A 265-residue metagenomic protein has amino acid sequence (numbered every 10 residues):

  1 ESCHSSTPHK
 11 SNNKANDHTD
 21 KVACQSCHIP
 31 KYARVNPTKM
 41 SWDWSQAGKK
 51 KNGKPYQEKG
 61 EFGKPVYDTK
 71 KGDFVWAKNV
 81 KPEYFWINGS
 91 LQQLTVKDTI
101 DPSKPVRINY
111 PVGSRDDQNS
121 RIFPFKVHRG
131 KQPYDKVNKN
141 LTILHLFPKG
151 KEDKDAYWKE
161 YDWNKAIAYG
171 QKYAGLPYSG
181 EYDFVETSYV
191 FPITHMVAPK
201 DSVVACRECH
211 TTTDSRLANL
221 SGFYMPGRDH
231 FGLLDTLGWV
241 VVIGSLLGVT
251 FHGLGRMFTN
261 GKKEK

Functional and structural regions predicted by a protein language model:
E1-S45, E181-K200, E208-D229, G253 (+1 more regions): Inter-heme linker and motif-flanking segments adjacent to c-type heme-binding CXXCH motifs in c-type cytochromes
S11, V35, N52, L94 (+2 more regions): Residues in flexible loops and secondary-structure boundaries
H18-N79: Extended amphipathic alpha-helical segments with heptad-repeat/coiled-coil character used for oligomerization, fusion
S26, K59-E208, T212-T213: Soluble extramembrane regions of membrane proteins in the secretory/endomembrane system
K50-N52, P148-D153, L233: Glycine-rich loops and low-complexity Gly/Arg-rich segments that provide flexible linkers or classic glycine-based
H128-K131, T212-R216, G244-L247, M257: Hydrophobic alpha-helical segments
H230-R256: Selective detector of the "anchor" transmembrane alpha-helix that sits immediately C-terminal
K262-K265: Short, charged juxtamembrane terminal tails flanking transmembrane helices
